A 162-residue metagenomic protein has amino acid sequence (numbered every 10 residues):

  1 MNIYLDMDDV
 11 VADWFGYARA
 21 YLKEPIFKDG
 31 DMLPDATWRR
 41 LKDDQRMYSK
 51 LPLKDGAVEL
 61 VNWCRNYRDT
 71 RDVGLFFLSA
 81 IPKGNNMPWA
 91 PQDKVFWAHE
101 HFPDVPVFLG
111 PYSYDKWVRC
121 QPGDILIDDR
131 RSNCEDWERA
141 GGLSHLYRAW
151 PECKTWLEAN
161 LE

Functional and structural regions predicted by a protein language model:
M1-Q45: Active-site neighborhood of HAD-like aspartate-dependent phosphohydrolases
A12-F15, A20, R71, L75-F77 (+4 more regions): Short catalytic/ligand-binding loop motif for oxyanion handling, primarily in non-cytosolic enzymes, centered on
L51-L53, A57-P91, A98: Substrate-recognition element of Asp-dependent hydrolases with the DxDx(T/V) motif
N62-R65, V95, H99, E135-E138 (+1 more regions): Class I S-adenosyl-L-methionine
A80-D124, R131-C134: Substrate-recognition "cap/lid" segment bordering the active-site pocket of phosphatases
I125-L157: Acidic, Mg2+-coordinating phosphoryl-transfer loop and its flanking beta/alpha structural elements, shared across
